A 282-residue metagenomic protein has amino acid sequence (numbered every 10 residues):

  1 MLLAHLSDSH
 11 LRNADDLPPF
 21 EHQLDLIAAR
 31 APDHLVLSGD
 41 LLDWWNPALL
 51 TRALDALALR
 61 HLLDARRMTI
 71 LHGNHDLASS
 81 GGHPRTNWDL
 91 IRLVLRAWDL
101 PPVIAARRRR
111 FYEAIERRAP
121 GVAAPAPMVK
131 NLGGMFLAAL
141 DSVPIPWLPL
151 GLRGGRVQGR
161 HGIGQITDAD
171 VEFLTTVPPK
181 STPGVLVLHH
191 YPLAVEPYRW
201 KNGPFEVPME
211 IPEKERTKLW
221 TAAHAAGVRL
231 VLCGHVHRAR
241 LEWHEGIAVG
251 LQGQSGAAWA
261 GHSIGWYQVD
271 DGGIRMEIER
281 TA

Functional and structural regions predicted by a protein language model:
M1-H10, G134-L150, V185-L188, I247-S255 (+1 more regions): Active-site-proximal beta-strand elements of phosphoester/diester hydrolases
M1-L59, P179: N-terminal active-site segment of His-dependent metallophosphoesterases
H5-S7, L35-D40, R67-N74, L140-D141 (+4 more regions): Active-site neighborhood of phospho(di)ester-bond hydrolases with catalytic His/Asp-centered motifs
H10-D15, L42-P47, N74-T86, P125 (+4 more regions): Active-site environment of divalent metal-dependent phosphoester hydrolases
R52-F173, A222-H224, G261-W266: Extended active-site neighborhood of metal-dependent phosphoesterases/phosphodiesterases
L54-H61, W200-K214, L241-S255: Short, electropositive alpha-helical surface patch
K130-N131, L219, R238-A282: Binuclear metal-dependent phosphoesterase catalytic core
L150-G159, P179-G227: Active-site-proximal segments of metal-dependent phosphoesterases and phosphodiesterases across multiple
